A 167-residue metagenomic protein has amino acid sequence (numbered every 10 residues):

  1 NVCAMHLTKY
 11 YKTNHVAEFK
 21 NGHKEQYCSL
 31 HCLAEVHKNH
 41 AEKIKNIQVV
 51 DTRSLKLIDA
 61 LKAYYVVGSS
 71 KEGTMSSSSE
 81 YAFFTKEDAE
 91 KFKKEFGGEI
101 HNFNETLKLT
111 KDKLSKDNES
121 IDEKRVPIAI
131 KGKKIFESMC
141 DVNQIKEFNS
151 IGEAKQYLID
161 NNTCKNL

Functional and structural regions predicted by a protein language model:
N1-L167: Intrinsically disordered, low-complexity terminal tails/loops enriched in metal-binding residues
